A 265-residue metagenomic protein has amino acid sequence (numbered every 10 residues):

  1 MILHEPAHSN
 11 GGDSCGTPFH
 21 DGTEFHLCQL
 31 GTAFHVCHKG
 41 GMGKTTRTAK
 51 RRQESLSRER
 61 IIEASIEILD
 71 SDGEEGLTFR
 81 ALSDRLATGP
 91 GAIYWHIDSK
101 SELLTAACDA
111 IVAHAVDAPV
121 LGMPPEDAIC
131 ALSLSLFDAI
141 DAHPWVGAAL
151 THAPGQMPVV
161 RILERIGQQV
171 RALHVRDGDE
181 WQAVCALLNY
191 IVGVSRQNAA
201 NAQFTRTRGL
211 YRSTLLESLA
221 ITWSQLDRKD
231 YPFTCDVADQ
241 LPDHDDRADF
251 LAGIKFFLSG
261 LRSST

Functional and structural regions predicted by a protein language model:
H8-D13, T17-T46, A172, A200-T265: C-terminal peripheral helix-coil segments that are non-catalytic and often amphipathic
P18-A81, T88, I97-T105: Basic, helix-initiating cap at the start of DNA-binding domains
G89, R176: Helix-turn-helix DNA-binding motif, specifically the short coil turn and the N-cap/start of the second
C108, F137-G167, R196-F204, P232-C235: Amphipathic alpha-helical segments used for helix-helix packing
A110-H114: Short, basic, alpha-helical segments at the C-terminal edge of helix-turn-helix-like DNA-binding modules
V116-R161, G178-E180, V184-L187: Hydrophobic alpha-helical connector segments
